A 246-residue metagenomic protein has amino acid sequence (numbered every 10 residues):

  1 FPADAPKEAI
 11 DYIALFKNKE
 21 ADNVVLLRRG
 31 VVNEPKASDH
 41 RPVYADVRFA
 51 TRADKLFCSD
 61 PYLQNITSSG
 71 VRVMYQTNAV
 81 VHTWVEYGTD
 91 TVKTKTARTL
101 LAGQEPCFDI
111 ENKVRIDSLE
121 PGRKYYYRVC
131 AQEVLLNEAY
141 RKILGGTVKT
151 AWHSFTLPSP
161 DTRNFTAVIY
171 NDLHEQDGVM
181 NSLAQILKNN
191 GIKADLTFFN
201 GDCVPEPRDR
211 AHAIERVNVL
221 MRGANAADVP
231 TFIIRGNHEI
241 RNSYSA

Functional and structural regions predicted by a protein language model:
F1, A14, D39-R48, Y75 (+3 more regions): Active-site beta-strand/loop signature of hydrolases that rely on acidic residues for catalysis
F1-A9, F16-V24, F57, T99 (+2 more regions): Long, structured stretches of catalytic cores involved in phosphate-ester chemistry, encompassing
F1-K55: Metal-dependent phosphoester-hydrolase catalytic domains
P2-A5, E34-P35, L63, S159 (+1 more regions): Short secondary-structure boundary/capping segments
A3-I10, S38, S68, N78 (+3 more regions): A structural signal for well-ordered alpha-helical scaffolds and beta->alpha junctions
K17-N18, R28, S159, N171 (+1 more regions): Residues at the C-termini of beta-strands that transition into short coil/loop
R41, V47-I169, H174, Q185-A194 (+1 more regions): Acidic, histidine-bearing metal-coordination/catalytic regions of metal-dependent phosphoesterases
T162-N181, K188-A246: Active-site neighborhood of divalent metal-dependent phosphoester/pyrophosphate hydrolases
